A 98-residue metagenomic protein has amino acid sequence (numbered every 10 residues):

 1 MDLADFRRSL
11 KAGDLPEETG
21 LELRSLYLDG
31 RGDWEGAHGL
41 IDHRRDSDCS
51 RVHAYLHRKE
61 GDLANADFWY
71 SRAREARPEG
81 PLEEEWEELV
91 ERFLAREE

Functional and structural regions predicted by a protein language model:
R7, E22, W34, I41-D42 (+1 more regions): Inward-facing hydrophobic residues that define packing positions of alpha-helical scaffold repeats
D14-L21, R45-S50: Generic helix N-cap/helix-start motif at coil->alpha-helix transitions
L26-W34: Helix-turn-helix repeat elements of alpha-solenoid scaffolds
L26-Y27, Y55-K59: Residue-level signature for tetratricopeptide repeat
G36-A37, A66: Solenoid-repeat scaffolds in large eukaryotic assemblies
R45-S47, K59-G80: TPR/TPR-like (Sel1-like) alpha-helical repeat modules
L82-E98: Terminal, low-structured helical/coil segments at or just beyond the last alpha-helical repeat
